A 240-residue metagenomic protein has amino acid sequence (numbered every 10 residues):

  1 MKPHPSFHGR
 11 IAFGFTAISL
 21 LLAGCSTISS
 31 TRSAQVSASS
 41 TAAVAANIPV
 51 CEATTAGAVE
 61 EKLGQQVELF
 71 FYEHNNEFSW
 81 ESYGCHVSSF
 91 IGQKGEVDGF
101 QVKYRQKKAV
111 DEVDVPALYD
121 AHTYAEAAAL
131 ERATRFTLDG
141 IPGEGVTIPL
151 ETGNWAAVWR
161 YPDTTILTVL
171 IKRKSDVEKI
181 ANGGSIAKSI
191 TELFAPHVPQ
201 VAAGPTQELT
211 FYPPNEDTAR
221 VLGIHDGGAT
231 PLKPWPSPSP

Functional and structural regions predicted by a protein language model:
K2-F15: Bacterial N-terminal signal peptides that target proteins for export
L21-G24: C-terminal motif of bacterial Sec signal peptides marking the signal peptidase cleavage site
S26-S29: Bacterial signal peptide processing site
R32-A34, A38-P240: A small/polar (G/S/T-enriched), proline-flanked helix-loop surface module common in exported/cell-envelope proteins
